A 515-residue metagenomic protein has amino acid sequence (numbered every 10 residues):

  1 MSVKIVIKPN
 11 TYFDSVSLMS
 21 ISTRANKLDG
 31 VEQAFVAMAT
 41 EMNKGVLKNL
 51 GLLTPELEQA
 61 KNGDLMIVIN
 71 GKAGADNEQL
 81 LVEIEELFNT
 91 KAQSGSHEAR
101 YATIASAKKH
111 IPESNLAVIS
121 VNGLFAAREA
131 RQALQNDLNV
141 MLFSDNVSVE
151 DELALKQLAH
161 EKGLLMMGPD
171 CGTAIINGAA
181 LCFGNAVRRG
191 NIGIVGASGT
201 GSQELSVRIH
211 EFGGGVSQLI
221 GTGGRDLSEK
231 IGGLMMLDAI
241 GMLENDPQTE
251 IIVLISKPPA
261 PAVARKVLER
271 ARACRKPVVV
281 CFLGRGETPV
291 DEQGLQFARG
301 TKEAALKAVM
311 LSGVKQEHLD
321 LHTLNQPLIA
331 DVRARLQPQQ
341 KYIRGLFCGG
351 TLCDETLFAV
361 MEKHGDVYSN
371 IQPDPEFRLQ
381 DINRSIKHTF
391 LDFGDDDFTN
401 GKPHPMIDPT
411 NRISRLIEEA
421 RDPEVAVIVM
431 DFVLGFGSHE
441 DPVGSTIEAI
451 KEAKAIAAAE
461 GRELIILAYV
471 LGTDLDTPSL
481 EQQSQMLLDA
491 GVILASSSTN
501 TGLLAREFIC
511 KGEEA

Functional and structural regions predicted by a protein language model:
S2-A515: Catalytic-core regions of core metabolic enzymes, especially those transforming organic acids/acyl-group intermediates
